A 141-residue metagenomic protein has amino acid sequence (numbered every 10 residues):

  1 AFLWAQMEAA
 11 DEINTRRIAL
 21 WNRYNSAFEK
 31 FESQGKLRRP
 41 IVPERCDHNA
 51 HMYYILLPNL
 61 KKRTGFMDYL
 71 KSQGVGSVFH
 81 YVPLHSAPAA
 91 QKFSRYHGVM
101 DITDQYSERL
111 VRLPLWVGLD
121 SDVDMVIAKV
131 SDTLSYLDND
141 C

Functional and structural regions predicted by a protein language model:
A1-C141: PLP-dependent aminotransferase class I/II
